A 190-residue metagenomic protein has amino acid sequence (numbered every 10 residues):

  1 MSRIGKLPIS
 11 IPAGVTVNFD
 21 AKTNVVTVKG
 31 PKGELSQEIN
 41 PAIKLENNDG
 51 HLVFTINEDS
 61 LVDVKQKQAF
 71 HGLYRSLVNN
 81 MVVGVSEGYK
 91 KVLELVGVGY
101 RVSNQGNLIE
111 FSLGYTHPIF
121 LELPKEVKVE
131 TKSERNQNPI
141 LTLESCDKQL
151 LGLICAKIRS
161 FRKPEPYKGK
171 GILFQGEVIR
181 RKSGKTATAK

Functional and structural regions predicted by a protein language model:
S2-H71, R75-V83, E87-A156, S160 (+1 more regions): N-terminal intrinsically disordered, cationic/polar leader segments that include organellar targeting peptides
